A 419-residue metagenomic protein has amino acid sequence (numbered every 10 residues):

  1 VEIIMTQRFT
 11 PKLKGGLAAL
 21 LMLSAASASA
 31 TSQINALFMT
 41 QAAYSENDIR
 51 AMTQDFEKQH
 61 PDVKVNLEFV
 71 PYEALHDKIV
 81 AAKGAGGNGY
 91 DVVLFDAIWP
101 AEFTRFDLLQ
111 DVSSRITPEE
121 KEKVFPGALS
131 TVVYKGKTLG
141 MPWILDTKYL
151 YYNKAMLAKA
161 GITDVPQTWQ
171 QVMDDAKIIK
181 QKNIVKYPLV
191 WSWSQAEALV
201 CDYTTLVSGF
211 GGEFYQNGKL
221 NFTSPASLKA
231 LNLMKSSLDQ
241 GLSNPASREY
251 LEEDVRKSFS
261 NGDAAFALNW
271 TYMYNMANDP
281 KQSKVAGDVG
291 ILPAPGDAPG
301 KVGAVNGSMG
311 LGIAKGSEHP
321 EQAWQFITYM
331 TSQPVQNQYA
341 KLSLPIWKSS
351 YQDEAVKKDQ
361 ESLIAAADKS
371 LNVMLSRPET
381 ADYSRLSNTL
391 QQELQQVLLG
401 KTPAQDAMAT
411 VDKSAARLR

Functional and structural regions predicted by a protein language model:
T31-A43, V63-E68, D91-V92, L139 (+2 more regions): Short, well-ordered beta-strand elements
I34-A51, V70-Y72, D146, E197 (+2 more regions): Extracytoplasmic "Venus flytrap"
N47, A101, W270-A286, L292 (+1 more regions): C-terminal lobe and pocket-closing loops of periplasmic/extracytoplasmic Venus-flytrap solute-binding proteins
D55-V124, T131-V133, A155-Q167, S258 (+4 more regions): Extracytoplasmic "Venus flytrap"/periplasmic binding protein-like
D96-T147, M173-D175, Y187-P188, L199-D202 (+3 more regions): Hinge/lid segment of periplasmic solute-binding proteins
P100-L108, A128-V165, S192-Q216, V305-A314 (+1 more regions): Periplasmic solute-binding protein
S113-V124, P188, W193-S194, G209-L231 (+4 more regions): Short, solvent-exposed loop/beta-turn-alpha elements that line the ligand-binding surface or hinge of extracytoplasmic
D175-I178, K182, K219-R248, A294: Glycine-centered hinge/linker elements that transmit conformational signals in sensory and ligand-binding systems
